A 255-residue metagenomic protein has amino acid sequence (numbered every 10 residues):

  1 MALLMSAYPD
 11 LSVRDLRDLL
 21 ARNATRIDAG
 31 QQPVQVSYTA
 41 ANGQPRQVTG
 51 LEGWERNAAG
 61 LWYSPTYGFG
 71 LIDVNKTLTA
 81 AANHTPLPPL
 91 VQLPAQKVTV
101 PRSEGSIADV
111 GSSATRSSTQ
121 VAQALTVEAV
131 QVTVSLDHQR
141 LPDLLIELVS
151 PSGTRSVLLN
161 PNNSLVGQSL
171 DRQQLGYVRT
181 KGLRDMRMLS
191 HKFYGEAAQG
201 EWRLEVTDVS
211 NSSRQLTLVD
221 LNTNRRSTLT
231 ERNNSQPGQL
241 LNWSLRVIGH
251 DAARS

Functional and structural regions predicted by a protein language model:
M1-W62: Hydrolase catalytic cores
D15, L19, L78-P86: Extended recognition patches within non-cytosolic domains
R26, T77-L78: Active-site/binding-pocket entry motifs
W62, A81-S255: Loop and turn regions of beta-sandwich accessory domains that flank beta-strands and are enriched in small/polar
